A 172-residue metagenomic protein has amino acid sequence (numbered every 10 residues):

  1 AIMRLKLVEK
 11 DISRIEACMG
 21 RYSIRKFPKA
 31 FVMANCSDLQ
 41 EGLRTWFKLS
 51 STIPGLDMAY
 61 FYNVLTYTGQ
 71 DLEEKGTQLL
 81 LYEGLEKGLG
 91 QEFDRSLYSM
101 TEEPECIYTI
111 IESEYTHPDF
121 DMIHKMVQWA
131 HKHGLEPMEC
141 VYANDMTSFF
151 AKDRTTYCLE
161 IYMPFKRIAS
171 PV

Functional and structural regions predicted by a protein language model:
A1-V172: A solvent-exposed interaction/effector surface
